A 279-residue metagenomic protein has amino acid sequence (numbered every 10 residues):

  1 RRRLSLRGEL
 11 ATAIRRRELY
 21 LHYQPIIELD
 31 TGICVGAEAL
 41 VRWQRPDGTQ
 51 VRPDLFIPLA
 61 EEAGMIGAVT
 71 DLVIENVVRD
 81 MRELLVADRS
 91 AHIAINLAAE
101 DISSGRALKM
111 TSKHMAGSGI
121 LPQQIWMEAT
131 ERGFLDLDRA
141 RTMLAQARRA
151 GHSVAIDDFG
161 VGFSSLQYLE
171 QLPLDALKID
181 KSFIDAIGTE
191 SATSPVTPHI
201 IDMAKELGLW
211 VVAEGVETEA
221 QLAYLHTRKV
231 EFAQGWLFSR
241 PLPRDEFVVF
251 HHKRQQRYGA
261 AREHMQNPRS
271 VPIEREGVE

Functional and structural regions predicted by a protein language model:
R2-I120, R132, Q146, L166 (+1 more regions): Bacterial c-di-GMP phosphodiesterase EAL domain
L10, H226, L242-R269, E274: C-terminal helical cap(s) of enzyme catalytic domains, especially alpha/beta-barrels
E38, L84, D88, D101 (+8 more regions): Short alpha-helix boundary/capping motifs
L59, G105, L137, A186-I187 (+1 more regions): Residues that scaffold the ATP/ADP-binding catalytic core of kinase and kinase-like folds
V69-L72, T193-H199: Conserved acetyl-CoA-binding loop-helix of GNAT-fold acetyltransferases
I93, S112-I187, S191, H199-P243: The catalytic core of metal-dependent phosphodiesterases that act on cyclic dinucleotides
E128, A147, P272-E279: Amphipathic, coiled-coil-like alpha-helical segments
